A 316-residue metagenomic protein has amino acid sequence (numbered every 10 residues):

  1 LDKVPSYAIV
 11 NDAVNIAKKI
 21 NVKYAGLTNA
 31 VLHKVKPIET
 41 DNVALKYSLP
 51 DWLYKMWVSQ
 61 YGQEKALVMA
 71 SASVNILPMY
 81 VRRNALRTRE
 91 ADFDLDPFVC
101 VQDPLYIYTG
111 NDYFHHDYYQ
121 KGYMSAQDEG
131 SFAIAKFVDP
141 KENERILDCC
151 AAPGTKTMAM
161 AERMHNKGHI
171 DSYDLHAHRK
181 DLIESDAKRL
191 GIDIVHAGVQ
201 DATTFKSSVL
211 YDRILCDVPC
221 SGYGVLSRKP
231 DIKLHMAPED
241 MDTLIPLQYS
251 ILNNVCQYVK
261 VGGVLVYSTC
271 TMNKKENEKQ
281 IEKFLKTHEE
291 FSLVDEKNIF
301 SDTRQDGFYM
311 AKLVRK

Functional and structural regions predicted by a protein language model:
L1-K316: S-adenosylmethionine
